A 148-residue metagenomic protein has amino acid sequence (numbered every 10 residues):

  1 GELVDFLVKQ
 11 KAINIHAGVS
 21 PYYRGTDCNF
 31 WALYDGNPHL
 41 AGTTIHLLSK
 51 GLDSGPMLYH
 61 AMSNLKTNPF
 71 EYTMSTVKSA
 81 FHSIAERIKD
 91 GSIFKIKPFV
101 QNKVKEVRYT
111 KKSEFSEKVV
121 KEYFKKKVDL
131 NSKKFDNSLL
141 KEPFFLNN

Functional and structural regions predicted by a protein language model:
G1-E122: Donor/substrate-binding cores of folate-linked one-carbon enzymes
V107-N148: Acidic, Ser/Thr-rich low-complexity intrinsically disordered segments
